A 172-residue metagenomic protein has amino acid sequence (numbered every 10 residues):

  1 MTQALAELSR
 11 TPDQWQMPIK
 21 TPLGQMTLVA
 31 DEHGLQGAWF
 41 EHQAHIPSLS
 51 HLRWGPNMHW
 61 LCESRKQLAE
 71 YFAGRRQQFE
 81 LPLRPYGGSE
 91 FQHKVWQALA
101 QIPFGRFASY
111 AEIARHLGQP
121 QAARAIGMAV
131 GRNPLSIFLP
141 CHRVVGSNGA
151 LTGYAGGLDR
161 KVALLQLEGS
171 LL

Functional and structural regions predicted by a protein language model:
M1-Q121, L167, L171-L172: Basic nucleic-acid-binding alpha-helical/helix-turn surface characteristic of O6-alkylguanine DNA
M17, N133-L135: A generic hydrophobic-helix recognition signal that picks specific residues within alpha-helical hydrophobic
R124-N133: Regulatory, non-catalytic segments
I137-V144: Short Lys/Arg-enriched helix C-cap and helix-to-coil transition segments that create basic nucleic-acid-contact patches
S147-L172: …primarily DNA-binding HTH/wHTH and HhH modules…
